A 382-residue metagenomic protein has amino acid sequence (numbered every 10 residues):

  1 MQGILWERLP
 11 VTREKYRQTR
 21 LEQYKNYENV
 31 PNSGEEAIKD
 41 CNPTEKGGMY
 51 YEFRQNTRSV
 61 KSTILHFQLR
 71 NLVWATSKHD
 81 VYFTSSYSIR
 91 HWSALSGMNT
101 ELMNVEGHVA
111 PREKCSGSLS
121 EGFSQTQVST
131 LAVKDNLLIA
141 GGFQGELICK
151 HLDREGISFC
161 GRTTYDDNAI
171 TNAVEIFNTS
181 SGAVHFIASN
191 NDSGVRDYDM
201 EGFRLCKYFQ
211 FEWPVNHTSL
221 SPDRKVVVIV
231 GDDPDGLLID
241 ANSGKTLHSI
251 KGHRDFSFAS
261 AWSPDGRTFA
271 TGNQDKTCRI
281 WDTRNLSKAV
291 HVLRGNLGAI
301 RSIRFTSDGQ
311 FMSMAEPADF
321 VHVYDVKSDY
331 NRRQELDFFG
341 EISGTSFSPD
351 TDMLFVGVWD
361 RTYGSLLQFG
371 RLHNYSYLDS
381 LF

Functional and structural regions predicted by a protein language model:
M1-F53, F382: Sequence/structural signature of beta-propeller modules and their immediately flanking N-terminal secretory/stalk
N26, G202, D282-N285: A periodicity- and composition-biased signal for non-globular, repetitive helical segments
I38-D233, L237-I239, S249-K251, R294 (+2 more regions): WD40 beta-propeller repeat fold
I187-S189, L220-S221, V228-V230, D240-N242 (+4 more regions): Low-complexity, polar/charged sequence tracts that form flexible coils or short amphipathic helices and often embed
K251, W262, R267-F382: Structured C-terminal portions of repeat-based eukaryotic scaffold domains
